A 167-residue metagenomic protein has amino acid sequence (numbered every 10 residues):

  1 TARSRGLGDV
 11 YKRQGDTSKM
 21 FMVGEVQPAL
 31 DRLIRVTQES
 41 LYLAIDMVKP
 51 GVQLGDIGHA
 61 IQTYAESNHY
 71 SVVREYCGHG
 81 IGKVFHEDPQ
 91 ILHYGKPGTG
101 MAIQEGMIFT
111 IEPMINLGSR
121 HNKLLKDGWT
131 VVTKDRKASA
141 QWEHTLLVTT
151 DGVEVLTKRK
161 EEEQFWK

Functional and structural regions predicted by a protein language model:
T1-Y11: Single conserved hydrophobic/aromatic residue that forms the stacking wall/gate of nucleotide- or nucleobase-binding
R5, Q53-E143, T149-E154, R159-K167: Active-site cofactor/co-catalyst pockets and adjacent glycine-rich loops in catalytic enzymes
K12, M22-Q53, E66, G95-P97: Flexible, acidic/His-enriched mid-domain "rim/lid" segments that flank
Q14-D16, T157-K158: Short, charged, solvent-exposed linker or helix-capping segments at domain edges/interfaces that act as flexible hinges
G15-D31, N122-K137: Short, compositionally biased
F21, T145-L146: A structural signal for short hydrophobic beta-strand segments in well-ordered beta-sheet cores
